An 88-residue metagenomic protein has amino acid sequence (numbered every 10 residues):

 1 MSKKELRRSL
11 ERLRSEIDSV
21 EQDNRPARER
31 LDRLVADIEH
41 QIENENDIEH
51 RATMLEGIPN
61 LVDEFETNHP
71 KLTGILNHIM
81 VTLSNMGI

Functional and structural regions predicted by a protein language model:
M1-E39: N-terminal prepro regions of secreted peptide precursors
K3-R7, N24-R28, I48-R51, F65 (+2 more regions): Amphipathic, non-membrane alpha-helical segments in soluble helical-bundle scaffolds
D18-E21, E43, E66, S84: Alpha-solenoid HEAT/Armadillo repeat architecture
R28-R33, A52-E56, L76-N77: Short, charged, amphipathic alpha-helical segments
V35-E43, L83-I88: Short alpha-helix boundary/capping elements
Q41-I42, N46-N60: Short, charge-rich amphipathic interface segments used for partner binding and complex assembly
L55-I88: Charged low-complexity stretches with an acidic bias
